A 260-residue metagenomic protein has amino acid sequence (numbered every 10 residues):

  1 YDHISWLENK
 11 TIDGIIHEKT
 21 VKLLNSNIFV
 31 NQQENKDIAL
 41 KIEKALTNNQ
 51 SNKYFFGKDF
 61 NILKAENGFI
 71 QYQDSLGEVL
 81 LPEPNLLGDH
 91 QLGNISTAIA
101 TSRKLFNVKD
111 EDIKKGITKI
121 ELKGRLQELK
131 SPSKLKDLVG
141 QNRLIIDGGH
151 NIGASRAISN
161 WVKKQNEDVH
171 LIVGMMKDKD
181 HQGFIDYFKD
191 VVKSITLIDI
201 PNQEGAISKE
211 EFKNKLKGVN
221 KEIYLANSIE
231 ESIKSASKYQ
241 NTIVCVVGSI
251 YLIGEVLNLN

Functional and structural regions predicted by a protein language model:
Y1-H3, S75-S194: Nucleotide phosphate-binding/pyrophosphate-handling subdomain across enzymes that bind or process nucleotide phosphates
Y1-L81, I95-K114: Acidic, Mg2+-coordinating active-site environments of NTP-dependent enzymes
K19, I42, I158, F184-I185 (+1 more regions): Hydrophobic side chains in well-ordered alpha-helices
V30, L171-V173, L197, V246: Structural beta-sheet core signal
E34-N52, E66-G68, V139-I146, I152 (+1 more regions): C-terminal helical cap/extension that packs against the catalytic core of soluble nucleotide-cofactor enzymes
F55-F56, E128, Y224-L225: A structural preference for short, hydrophobic beta-strand core positions in alpha/beta folds
S249: Active-site-proximal loop/hinge segments that shape catalytic or ion-binding/gating pockets
G254-N260: Active-site-adjacent alpha-helix immediately C-terminal to a catalytic or transition-state-stabilizing loop
